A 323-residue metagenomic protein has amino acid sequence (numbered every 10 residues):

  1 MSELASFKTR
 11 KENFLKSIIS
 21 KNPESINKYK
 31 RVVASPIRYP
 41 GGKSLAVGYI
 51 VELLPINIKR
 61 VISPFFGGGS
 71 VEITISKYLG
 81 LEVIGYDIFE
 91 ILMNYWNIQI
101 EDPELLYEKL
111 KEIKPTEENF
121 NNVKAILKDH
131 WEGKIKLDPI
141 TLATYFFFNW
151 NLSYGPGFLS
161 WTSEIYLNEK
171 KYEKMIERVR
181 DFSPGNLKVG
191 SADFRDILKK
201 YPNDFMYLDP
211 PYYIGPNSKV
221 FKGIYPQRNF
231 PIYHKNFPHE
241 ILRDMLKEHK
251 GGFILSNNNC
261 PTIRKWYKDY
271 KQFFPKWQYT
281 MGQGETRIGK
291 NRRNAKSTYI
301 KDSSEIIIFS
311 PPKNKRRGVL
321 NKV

Functional and structural regions predicted by a protein language model:
M1-I84, A192-F205, G215-F221, F230-V323: Class I S-adenosyl-L-methionine
E3-V47, I56, P103-I224, E248: SAM-dependent nucleic-acid methyltransferase catalytic core
E52, N57-L127: SAM cofactor-binding core of SAM-dependent methyltransferases, primarily the Rossmann-like beta-alpha-beta module
F89, P211, N259: Catalytic metal-binding/acid-base residues of hydrolase active sites
Y95-I98, L159, K219-V220, Y267: Short aromatic-enriched loop/helix-cap "lid" or pocket-rim segments at secondary-structure transitions that line
E101-N149, S153, N259-R264, T280-A295 (+2 more regions): Phosphate/nucleotide-binding beta-alpha loop and adjacent structural elements of enzyme active sites
